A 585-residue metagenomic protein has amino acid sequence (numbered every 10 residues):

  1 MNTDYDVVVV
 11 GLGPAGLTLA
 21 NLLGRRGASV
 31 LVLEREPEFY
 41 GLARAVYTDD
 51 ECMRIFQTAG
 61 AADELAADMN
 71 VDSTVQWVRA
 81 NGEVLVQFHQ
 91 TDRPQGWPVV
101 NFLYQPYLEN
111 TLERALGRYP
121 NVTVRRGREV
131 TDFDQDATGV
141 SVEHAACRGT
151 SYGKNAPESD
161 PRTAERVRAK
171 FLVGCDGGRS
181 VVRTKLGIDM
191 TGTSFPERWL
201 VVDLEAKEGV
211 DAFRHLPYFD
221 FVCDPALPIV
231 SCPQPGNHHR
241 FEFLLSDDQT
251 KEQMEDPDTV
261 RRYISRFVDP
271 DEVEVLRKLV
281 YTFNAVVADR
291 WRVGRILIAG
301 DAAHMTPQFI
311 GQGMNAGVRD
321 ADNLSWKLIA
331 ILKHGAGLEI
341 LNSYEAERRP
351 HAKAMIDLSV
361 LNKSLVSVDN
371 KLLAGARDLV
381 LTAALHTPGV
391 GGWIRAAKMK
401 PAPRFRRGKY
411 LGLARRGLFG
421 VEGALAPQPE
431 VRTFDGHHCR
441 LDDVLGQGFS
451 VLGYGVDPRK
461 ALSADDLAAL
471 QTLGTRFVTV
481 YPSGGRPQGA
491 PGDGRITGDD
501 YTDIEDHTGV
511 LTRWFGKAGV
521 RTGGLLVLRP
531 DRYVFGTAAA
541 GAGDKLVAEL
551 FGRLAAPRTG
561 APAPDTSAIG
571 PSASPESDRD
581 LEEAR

Functional and structural regions predicted by a protein language model:
M1-D6, R26, N110, R114-Y119 (+3 more regions): Helical substrate-recognition/capping region of FAD-dependent monooxygenase/halogenase enzymes
T3-Y5, S159-F171: Core beta-strand elements of the Rossmann-like FAD/NAD(P) dinucleotide-binding domain in flavoenzyme oxidoreductases
G16-L17: N-terminal Rossmann-fold NAD(P) dinucleotide-binding loop
G24-R44: Glycine-rich FAD pyrophosphate-binding loop
R44-G117: Active-site-adjacent segment of FAD-dependent monooxygenases/related oxidoreductases
E113-A115, V122, S151, P157 (+2 more regions): Conserved FAD-binding catalytic core of PHBH/FMO-like flavoproteins
R118-V130: A conserved beta-strand/loop element that lines the FAD pocket in flavoprotein oxidoreductases
Q234-N237, K251-A316, A336, L358 (+2 more regions): FAD/FMN-dependent oxidoreductases across multiple families
